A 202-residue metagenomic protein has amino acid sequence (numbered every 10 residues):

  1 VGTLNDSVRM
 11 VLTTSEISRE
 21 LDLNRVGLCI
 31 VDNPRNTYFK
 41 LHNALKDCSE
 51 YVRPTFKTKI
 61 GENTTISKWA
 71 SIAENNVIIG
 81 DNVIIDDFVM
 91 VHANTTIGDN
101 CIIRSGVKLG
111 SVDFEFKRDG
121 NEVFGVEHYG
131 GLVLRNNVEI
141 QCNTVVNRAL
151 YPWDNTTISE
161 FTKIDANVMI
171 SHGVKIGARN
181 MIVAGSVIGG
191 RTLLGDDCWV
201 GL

Functional and structural regions predicted by a protein language model:
V1-K57, E62-N63, N100, G106-V107 (+2 more regions): Terminal amphipathic alpha-helical/low-complexity segments used for targeting or macromolecular assembly
R53-L202: Structural signal for interior beta-strand "rungs" in well-ordered beta-sheet cores of soluble enzyme domains
